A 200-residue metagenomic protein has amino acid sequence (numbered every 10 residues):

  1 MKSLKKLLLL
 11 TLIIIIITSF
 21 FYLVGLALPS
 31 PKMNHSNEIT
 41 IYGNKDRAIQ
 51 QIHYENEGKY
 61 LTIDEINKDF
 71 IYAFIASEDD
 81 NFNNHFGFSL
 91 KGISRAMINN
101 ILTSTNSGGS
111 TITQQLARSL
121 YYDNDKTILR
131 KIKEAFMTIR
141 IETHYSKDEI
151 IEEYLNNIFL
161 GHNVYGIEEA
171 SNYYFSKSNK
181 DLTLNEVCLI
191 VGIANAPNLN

Functional and structural regions predicted by a protein language model:
M1-N200: Juxtamembrane regions of bacterial inner-membrane/periplasmic proteins, predominantly the peptidoglycan biogenesis
